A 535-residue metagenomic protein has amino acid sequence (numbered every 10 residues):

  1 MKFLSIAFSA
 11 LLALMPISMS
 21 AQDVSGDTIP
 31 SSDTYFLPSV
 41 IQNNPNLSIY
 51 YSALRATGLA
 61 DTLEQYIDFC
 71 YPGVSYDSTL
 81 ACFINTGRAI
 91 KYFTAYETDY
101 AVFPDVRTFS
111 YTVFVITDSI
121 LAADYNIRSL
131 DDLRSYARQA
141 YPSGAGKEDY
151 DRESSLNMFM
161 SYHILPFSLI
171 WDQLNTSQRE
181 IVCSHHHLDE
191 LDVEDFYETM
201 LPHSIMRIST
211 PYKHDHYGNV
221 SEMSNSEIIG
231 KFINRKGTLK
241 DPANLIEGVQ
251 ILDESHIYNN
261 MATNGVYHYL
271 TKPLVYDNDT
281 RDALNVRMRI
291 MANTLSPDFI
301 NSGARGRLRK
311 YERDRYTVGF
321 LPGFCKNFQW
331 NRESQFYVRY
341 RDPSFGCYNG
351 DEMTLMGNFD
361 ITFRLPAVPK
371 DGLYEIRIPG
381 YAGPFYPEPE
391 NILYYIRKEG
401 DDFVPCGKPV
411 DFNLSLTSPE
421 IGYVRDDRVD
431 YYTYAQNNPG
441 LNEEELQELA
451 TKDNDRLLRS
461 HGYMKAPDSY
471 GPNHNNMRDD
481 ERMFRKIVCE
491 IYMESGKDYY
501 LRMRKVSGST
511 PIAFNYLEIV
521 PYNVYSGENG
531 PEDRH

Functional and structural regions predicted by a protein language model:
M1-P30: Bacterial Sec-dependent N-terminal signal peptides
Q22-H535: Mature, structured domains of secreted/extracytosolic soluble proteins
